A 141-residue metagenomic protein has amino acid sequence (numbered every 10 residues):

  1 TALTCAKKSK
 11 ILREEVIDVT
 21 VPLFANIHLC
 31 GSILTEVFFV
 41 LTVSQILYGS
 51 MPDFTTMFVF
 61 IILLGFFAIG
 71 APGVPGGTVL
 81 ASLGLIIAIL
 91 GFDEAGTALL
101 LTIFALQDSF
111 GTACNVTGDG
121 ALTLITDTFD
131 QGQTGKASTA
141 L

Functional and structural regions predicted by a protein language model:
T1-F24, S50-F54: Membrane-embedded helical hairpins/re-entrant loop segments and their flanking transmembrane helices within multi-pass
S9, V37-L141: Transmembrane alpha-helical segments and their short flanking loops that form helix-hairpins/helix-helix interfaces
E14-D18, E36, E94: Glutamate identity and glutamate-enriched acidic tracts
V21, G31-V37: Glycine-rich anion/phosphate-binding loop at the beta-strand->alpha-helix junction
N26-C30, A71: Helix-loop-helix module between adjacent transmembrane segments
